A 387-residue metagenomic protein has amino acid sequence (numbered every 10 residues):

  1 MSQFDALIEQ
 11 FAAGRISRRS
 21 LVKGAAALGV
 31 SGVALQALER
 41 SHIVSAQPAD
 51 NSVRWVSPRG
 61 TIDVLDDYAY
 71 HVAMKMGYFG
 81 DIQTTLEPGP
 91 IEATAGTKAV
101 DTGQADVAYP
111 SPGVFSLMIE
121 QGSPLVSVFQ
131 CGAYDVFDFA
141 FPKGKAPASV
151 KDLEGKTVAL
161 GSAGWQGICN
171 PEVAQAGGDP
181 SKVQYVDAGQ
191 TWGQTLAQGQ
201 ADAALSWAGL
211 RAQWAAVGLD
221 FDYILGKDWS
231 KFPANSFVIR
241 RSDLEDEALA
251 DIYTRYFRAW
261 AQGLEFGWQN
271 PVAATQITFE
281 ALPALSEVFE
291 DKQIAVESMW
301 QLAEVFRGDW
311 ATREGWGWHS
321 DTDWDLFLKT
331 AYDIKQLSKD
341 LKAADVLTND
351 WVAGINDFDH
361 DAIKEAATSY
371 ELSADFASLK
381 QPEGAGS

Functional and structural regions predicted by a protein language model:
M1-S20, G29, I43: N-terminal secretory signal peptides
L7, Q47-G189, G193-A208, L219 (+5 more regions): Short, glycine-/small- and polar/acidic-enriched structural segments that line small-molecule recognition paths
A26-A37: Short, contiguous, helix-prone interaction/anchoring segments in small proteins
L38-A46: Signal peptide processing junction and immediate N-terminal pro/mature segment of secreted/exported proteins
D138-A140, S236-I239: Short glycine- and hydrophobic/aromatic-rich loop-to-beta-strand nucleating segment in the catalytic cores
Q184-D187, T195-A203, W214-Y223, F232 (+5 more regions): A residue-level marker of the well-folded mature domains of exported/periplasmic proteins
E247-S338: Secondary-structure end/capping motifs
D325-S387: Conserved C-terminal helix/tail region of periplasmic/extracytoplasmic solute-binding proteins
